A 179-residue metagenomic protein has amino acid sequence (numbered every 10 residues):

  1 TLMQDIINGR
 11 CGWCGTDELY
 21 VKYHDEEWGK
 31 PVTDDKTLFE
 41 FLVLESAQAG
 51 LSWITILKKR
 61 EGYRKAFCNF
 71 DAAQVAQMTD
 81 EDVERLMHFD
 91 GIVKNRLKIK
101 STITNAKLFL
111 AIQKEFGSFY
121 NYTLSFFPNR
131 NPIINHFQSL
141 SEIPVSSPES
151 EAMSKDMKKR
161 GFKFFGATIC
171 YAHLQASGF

Functional and structural regions predicted by a protein language model:
T1-F179: HhH-family (HhH-GPD) DNA N-glycosylase catalytic core used in base-excision repair
